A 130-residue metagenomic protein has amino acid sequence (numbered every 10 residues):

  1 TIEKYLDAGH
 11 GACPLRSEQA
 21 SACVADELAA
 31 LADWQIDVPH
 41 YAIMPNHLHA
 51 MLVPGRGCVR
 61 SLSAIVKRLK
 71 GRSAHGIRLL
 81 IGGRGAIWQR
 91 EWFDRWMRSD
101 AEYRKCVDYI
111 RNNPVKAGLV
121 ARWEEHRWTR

Functional and structural regions predicted by a protein language model:
T1-R130: Short catalytic/metal-binding and nucleic-acid-binding patches
